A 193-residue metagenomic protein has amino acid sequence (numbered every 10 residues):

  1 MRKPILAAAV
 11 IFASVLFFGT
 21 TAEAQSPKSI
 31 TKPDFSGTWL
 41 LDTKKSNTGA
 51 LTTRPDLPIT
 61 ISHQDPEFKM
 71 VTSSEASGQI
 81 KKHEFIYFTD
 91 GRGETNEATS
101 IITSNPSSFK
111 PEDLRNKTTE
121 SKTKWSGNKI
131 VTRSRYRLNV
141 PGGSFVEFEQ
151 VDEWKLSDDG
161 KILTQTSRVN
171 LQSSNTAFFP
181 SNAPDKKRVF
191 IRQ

Functional and structural regions predicted by a protein language model:
M1-P4: Positively charged n-region of N-terminal signal peptides that target proteins for export
A7-A8, A22, Q193: Intrinsically disordered, low-complexity segments enriched in polar/charged small residues
A8-F17: Bacterial N-terminal signal peptides
F18-A24: Sec/Tat signal peptide C-region and signal peptidase I cleavage site
Q25-Q193: Hydrophobic small-molecule pocket/channel-lining residues, especially in calycin-type beta-barrels
